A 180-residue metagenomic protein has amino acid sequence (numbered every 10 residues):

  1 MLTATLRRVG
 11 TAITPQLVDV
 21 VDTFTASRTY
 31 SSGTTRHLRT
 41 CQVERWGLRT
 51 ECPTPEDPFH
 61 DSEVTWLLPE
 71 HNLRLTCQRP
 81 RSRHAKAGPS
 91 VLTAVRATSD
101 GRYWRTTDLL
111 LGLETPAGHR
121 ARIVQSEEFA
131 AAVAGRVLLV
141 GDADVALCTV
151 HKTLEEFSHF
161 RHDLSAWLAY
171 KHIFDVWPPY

Functional and structural regions predicted by a protein language model:
M1-S62: Charge-rich, low-complexity N-terminal segments
L2-Q16, T115, A121-R122, E128-A131 (+1 more regions): Compact, glycine/acidic-enriched structural inserts
T34-T35, R74, R79-V91, A121 (+2 more regions): Broad hydrophobic/π-residue packing in well-ordered secondary structure
Q42-A85, P89-D100: Catalytic core of tubulin tyrosine ligase-like
A87-V137: Conserved, surface-exposed functional patches that form binding/active-site neighborhoods
T149-Y180: Cysteine/selenocysteine-centered motifs that mediate thiol-based redox chemistry or coordinate metal-sulfur cofactors
